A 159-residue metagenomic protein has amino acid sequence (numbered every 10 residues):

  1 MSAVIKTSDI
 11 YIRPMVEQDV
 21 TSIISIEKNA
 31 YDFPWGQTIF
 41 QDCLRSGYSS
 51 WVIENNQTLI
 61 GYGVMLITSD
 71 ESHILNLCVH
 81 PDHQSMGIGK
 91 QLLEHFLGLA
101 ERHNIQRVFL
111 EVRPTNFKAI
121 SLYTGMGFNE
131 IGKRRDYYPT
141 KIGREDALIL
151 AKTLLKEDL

Functional and structural regions predicted by a protein language model:
A3-T7, Y11-M86, L93-H95, L99 (+3 more regions): Acetyl-CoA-dependent GNAT
I74, V108-V112: Conserved hydrophobic beta-strand within the GNAT/NAT acetyltransferase core sheet that lines the active-site cleft
V79, R113-P114: Short amphipathic helical patch at the helix-1/turn junction of helix-turn-helix
H83, L122-T124, R144-L148, K156: ABC family nucleotide-binding domain
L93, N116-A119, D136-K141: Short glycine/proline-centered loop/turn elements that form peptide/ligand docking sites
E111, T124, N129-D146: Conserved catalytic-core motifs of GNAT/GCN5-like acyltransferases
